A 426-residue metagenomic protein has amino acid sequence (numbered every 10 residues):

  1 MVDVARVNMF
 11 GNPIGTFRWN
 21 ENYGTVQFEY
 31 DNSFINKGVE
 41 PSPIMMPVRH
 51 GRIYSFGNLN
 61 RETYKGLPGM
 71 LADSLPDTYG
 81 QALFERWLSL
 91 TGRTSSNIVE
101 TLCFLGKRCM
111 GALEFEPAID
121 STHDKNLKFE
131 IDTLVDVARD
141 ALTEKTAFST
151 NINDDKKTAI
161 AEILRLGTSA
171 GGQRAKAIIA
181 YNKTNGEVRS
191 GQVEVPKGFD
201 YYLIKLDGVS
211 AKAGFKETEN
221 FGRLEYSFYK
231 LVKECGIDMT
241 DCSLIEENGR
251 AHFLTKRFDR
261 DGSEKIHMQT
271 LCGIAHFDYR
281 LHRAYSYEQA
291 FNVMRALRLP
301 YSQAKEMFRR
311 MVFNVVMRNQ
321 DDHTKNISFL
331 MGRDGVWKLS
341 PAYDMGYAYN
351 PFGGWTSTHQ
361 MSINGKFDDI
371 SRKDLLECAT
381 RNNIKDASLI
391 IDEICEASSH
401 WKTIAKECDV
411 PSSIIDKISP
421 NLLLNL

Functional and structural regions predicted by a protein language model:
M1-T324, S328-L426: Phosphate/dinucleotide-binding and metal-coordinating scaffold of catalytic cores in nucleotide-dependent enzymes
